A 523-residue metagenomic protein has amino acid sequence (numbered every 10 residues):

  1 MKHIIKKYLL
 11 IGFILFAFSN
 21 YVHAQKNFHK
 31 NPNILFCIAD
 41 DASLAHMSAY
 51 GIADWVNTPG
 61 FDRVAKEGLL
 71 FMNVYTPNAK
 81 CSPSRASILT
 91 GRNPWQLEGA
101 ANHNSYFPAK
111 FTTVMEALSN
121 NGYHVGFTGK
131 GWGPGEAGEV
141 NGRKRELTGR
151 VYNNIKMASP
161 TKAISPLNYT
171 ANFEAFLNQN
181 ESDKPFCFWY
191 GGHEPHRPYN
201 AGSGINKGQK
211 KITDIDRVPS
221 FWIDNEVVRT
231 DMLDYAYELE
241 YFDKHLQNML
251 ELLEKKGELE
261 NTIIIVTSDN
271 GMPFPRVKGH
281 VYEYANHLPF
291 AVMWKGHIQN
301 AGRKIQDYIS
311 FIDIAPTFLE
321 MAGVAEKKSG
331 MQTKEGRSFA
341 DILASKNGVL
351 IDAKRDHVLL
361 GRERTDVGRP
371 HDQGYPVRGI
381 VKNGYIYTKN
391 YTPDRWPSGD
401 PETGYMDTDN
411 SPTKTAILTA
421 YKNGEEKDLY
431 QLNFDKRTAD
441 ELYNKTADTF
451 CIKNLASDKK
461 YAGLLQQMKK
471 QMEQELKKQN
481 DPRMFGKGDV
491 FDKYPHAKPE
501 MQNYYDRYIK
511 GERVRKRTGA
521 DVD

Functional and structural regions predicted by a protein language model:
K2, F13, N20-D435, E441 (+3 more regions): Formylglycine-dependent sulfatase
I5-I11: Sec-dependent signal peptide recognition, specifically the positively charged N-region followed immediately by
K445: Structural signature of FAD isoalloxazine-binding scaffolds in flavoprotein oxidoreductases
K478, P482-R483, K487: C-terminal structured "cap/appendage" subdomains that terminate the fold
G488-D492: A glycine-rich phosphate-binding loop feature that marks nucleotide/adenosyl-phosphate handling sites
